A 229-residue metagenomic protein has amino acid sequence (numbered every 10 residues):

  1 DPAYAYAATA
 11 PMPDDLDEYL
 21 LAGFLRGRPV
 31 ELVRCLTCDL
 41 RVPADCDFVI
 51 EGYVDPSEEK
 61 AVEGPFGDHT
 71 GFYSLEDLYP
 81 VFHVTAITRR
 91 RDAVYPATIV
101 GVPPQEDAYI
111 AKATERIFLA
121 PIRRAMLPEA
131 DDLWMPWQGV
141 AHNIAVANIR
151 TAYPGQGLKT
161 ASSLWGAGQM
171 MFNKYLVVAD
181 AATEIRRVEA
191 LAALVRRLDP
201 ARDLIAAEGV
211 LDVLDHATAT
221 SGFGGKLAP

Functional and structural regions predicted by a protein language model:
P2-P229: Charged, compositionally biased interaction regions
